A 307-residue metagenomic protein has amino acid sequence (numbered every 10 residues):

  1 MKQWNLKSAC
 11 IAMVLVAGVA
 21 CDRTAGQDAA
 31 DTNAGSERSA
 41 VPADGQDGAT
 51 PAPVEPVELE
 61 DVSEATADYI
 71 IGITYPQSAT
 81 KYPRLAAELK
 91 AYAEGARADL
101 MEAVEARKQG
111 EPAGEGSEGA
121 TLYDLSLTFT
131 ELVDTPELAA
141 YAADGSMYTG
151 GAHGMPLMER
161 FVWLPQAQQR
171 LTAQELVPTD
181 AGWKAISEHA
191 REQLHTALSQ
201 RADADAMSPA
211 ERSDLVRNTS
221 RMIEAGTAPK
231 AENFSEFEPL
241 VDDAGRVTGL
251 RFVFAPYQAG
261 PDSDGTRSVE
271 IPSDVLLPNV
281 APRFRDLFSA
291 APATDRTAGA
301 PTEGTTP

Functional and structural regions predicted by a protein language model:
K2-C10: Bacterial N-terminal signal peptides that target proteins for export
C10-I11, D22: Solvent-exposed, well-ordered amphipathic alpha-helical segments that flank/support binding or catalytic loops
A17-A20: C-terminal motif of bacterial Sec signal peptides marking the signal peptidase cleavage site
D22-P307: Compositionally biased intrinsically disordered regions enriched in Thr/Gly
